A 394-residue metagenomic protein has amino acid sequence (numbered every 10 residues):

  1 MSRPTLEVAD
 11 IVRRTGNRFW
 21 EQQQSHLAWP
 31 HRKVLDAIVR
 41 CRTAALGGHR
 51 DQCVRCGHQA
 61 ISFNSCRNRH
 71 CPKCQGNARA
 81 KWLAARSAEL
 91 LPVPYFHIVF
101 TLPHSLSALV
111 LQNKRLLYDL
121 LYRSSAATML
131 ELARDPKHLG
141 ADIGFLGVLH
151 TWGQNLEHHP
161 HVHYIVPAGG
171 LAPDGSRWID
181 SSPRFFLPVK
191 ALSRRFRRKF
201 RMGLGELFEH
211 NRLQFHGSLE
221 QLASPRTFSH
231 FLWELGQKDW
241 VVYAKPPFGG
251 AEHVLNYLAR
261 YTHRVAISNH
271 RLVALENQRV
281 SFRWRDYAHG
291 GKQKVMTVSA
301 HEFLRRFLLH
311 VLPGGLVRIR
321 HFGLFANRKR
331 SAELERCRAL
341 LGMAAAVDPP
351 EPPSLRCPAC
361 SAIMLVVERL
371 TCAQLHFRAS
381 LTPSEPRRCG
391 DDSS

Functional and structural regions predicted by a protein language model:
M1-S394: Beta->alpha loop/short-helix hinge microenvironment recognizer with preference for catalytic Tyr/His contexts
